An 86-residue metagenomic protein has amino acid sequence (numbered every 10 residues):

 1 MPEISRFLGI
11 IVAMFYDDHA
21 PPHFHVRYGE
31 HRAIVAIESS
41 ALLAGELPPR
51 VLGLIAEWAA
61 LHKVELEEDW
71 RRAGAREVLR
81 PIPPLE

Functional and structural regions predicted by a protein language model:
M1-E86: Basic nucleic-acid-binding interfaces
